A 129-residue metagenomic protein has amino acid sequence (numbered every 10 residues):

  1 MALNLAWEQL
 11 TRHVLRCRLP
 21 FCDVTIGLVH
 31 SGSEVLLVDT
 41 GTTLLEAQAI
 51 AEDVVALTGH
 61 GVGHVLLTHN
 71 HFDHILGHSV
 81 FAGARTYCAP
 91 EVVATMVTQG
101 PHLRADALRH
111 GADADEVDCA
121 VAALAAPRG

Functional and structural regions predicted by a protein language model:
N4-D53: Conserved beta-strand hairpin/beta-sheet module of binuclear metal-dependent hydrolase folds, prominently
E52-G129: Active-site HxH/HxHxD metal-binding segment of metal-dependent hydrolases
